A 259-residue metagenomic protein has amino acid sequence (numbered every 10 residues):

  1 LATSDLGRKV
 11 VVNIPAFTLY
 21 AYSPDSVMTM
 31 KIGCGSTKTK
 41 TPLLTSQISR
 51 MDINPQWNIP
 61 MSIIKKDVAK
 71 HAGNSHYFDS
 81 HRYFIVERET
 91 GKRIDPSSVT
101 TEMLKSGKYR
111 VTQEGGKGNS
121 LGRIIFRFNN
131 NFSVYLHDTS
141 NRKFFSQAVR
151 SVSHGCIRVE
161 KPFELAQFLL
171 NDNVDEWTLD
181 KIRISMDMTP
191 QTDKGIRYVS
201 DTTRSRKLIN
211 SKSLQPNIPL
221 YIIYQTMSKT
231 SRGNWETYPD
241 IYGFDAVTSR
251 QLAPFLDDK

Functional and structural regions predicted by a protein language model:
L1-K259: Well-ordered beta-sheet/strand-loop patches within structured domains
